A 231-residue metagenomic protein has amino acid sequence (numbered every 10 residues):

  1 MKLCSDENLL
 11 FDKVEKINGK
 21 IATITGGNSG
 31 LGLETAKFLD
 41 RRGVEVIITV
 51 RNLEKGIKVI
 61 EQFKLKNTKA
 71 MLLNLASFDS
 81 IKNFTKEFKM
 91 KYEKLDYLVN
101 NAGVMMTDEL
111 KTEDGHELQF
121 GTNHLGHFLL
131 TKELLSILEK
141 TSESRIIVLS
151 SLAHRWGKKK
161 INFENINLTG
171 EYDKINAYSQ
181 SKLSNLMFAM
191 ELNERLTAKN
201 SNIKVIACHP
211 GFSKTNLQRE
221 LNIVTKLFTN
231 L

Functional and structural regions predicted by a protein language model:
K2-N222: Rossmann-fold NAD(P)H-dependent dehydrogenase/reductase core
N222-L231: Terminal hydrophobic/aromatic helix or amphipathic segment near a protein terminus
